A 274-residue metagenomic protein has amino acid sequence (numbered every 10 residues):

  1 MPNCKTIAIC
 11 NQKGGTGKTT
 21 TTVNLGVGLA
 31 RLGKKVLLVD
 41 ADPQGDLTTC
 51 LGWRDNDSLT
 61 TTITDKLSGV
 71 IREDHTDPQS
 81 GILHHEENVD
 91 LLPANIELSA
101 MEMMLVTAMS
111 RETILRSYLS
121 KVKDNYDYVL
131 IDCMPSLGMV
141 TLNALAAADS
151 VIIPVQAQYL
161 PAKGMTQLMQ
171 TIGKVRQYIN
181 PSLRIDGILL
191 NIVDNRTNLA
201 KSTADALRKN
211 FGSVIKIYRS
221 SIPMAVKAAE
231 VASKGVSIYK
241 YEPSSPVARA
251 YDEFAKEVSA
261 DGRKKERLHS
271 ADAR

Functional and structural regions predicted by a protein language model:
M1-R274: P-loop NTP-binding core
